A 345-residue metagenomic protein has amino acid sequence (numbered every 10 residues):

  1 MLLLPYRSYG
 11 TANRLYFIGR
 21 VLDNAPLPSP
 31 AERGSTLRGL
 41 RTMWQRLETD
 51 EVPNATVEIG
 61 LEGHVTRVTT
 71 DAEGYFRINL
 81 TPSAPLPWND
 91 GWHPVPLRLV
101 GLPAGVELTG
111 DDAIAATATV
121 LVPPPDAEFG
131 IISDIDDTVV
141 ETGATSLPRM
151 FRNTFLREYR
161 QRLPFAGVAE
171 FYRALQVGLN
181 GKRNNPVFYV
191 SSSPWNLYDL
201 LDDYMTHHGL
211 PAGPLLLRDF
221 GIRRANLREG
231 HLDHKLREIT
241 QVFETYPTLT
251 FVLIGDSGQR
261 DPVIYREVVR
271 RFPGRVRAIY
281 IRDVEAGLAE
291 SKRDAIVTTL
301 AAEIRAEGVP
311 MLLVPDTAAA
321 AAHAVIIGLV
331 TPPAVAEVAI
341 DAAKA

Functional and structural regions predicted by a protein language model:
M1-P123, R305, T317-A345: Intrinsically disordered, serine/threonine/proline
S8-T11, E51-P53, T69-A72, D112-G230 (+1 more regions): Alpha-helical substrate-recognition element adjacent to the catalytic core
S35-R38, T56-V57, T109-D112, V168 (+3 more regions): A short linear-motif detector with a strong N-terminal bias
R46, P82-A84, F171-G178, Y204 (+2 more regions): A generic secondary-structure signal
W88-D90, P125-D126, N180-N185, Y246-T248 (+1 more regions): Short helix-terminating capping/connector loops at secondary-structure junctions
V95-L97, G130, V187, F251 (+1 more regions): Hydrophobic beta-strand segments of well-ordered beta-sheets in folded domains
S193-A345: C-terminal cap/substrate-recognition subdomain and adjoining C-terminal extension of metal-dependent phosphatase-like
